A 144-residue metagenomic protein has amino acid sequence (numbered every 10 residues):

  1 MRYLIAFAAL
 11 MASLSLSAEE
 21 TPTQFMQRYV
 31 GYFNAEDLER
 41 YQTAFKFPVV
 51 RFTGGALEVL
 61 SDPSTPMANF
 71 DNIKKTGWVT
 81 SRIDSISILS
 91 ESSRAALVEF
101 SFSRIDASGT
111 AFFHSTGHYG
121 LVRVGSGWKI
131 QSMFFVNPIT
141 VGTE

Functional and structural regions predicted by a protein language model:
M1-L4: Positively charged n-region of N-terminal signal peptides that target proteins for export
S13-S17: N-terminal signal peptide c-region/cleavage motif recognized by signal peptidases
E20-E36: Short N-terminal segments immediately surrounding and downstream of signal-peptide cleavage
E36-F52: Short, well-ordered alpha-helical segments enriched in acidic and aromatic residues
F45, G55-A56, S92, F100-R104 (+2 more regions): A mature extracytoplasmic/lumenal domain signature
V50-L60, K74: A short gly/proline-enriched turn/hairpin at secondary-structure junctions
S64-T110: Surface-exposed, charged secondary-structure patches
H114-T143: Short beta-strand edge/turn micro-motifs at domain boundaries
